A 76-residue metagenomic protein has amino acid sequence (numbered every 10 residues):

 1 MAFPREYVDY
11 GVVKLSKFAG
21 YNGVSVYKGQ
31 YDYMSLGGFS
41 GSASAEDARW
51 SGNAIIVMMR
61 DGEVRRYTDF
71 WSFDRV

Functional and structural regions predicted by a protein language model:
A2-F3, Y21-G41, R65-V76: Surface-exposed loop/turn elements that mediate protein-protein interactions on large endomembrane-trafficking
P4-S25, E46-M59: Short beta-strand elements that form the blades of beta-propeller/WD-repeat-like and other beta-sheet-rich scaffold
G62: Residue-level detector of short, conserved catalytic/binding motifs and their immediate flanks
